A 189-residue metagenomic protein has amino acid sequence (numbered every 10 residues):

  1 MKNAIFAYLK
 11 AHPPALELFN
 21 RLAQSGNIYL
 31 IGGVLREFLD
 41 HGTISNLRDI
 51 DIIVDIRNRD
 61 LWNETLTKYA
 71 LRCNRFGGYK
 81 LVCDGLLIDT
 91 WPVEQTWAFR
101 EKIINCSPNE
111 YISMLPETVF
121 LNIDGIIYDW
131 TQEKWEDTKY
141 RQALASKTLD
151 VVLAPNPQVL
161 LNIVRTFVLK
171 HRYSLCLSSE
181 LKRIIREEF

Functional and structural regions predicted by a protein language model:
M1-F189: Catalytic cores of the polymerase beta-like nucleotidyltransferase superfamily and closely associated nucleotide
